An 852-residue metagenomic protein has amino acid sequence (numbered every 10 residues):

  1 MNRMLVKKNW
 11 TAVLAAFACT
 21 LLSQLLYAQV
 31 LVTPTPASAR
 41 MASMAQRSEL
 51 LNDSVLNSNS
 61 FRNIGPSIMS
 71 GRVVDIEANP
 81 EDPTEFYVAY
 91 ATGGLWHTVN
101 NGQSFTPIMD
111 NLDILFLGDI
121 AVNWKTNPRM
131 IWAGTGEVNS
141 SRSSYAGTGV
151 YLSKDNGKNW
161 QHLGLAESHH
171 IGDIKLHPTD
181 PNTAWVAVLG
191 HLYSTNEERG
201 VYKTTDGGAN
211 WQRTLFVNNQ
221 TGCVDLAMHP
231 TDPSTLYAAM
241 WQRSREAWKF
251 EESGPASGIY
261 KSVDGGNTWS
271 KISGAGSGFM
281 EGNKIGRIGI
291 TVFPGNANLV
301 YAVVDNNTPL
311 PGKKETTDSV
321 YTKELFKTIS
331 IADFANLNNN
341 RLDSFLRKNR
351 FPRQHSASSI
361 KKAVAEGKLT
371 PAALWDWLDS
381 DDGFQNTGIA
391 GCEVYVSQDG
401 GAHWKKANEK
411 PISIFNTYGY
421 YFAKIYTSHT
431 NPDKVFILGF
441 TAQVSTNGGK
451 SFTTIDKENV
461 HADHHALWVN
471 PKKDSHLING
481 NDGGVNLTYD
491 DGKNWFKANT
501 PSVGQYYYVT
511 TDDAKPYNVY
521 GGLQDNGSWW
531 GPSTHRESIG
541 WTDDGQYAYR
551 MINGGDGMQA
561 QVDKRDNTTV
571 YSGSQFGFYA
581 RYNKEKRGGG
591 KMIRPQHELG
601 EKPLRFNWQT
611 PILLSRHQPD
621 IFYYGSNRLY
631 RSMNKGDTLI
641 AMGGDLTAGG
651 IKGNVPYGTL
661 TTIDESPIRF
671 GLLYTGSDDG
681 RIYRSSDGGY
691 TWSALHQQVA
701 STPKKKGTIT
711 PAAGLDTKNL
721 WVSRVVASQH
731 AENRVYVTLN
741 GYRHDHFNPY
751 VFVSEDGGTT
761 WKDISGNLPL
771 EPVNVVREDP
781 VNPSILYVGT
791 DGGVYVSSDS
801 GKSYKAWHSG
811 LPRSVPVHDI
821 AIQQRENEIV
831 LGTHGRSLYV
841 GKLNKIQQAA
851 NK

Functional and structural regions predicted by a protein language model:
M1-V32: Bacterial Sec-dependent N-terminal signal peptides
Q29-N851: Beta-propeller blade termini and top-face loops
